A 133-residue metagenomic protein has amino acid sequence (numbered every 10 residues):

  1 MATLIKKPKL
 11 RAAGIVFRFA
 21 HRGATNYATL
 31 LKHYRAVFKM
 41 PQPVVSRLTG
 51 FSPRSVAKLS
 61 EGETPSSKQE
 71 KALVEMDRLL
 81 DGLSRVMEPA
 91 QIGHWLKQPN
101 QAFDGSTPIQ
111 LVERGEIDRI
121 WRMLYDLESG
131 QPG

Functional and structural regions predicted by a protein language model:
M1-G133: Non-transmembrane "mature" sequence context
